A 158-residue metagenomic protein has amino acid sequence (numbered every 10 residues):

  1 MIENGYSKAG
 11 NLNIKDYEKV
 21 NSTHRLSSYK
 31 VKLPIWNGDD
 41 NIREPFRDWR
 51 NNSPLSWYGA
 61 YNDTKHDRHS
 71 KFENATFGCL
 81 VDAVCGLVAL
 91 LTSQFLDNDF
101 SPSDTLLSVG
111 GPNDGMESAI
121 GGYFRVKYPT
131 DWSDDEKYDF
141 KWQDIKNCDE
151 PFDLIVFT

Functional and structural regions predicted by a protein language model:
M1-G59, H66-S70: Short non-catalytic regulatory patches outside canonical folded cores
Y6, E73-N74, D99: Short linear functional motifs in flexible/disordered or boundary regions
T23, I42, N52-L55, T64-D67 (+4 more regions): A generic structural signal for solvent-exposed, polar alpha-helical segments
S56-Y61, K71-F77, V156-T158: Long hydrophobic alpha-helices with heptad-repeat/coiled-coil character
T64-F95: Charge-enriched, short contiguous segments at helix-coil
F95-T158: Polyanionic, low-complexity intrinsically disordered segments
